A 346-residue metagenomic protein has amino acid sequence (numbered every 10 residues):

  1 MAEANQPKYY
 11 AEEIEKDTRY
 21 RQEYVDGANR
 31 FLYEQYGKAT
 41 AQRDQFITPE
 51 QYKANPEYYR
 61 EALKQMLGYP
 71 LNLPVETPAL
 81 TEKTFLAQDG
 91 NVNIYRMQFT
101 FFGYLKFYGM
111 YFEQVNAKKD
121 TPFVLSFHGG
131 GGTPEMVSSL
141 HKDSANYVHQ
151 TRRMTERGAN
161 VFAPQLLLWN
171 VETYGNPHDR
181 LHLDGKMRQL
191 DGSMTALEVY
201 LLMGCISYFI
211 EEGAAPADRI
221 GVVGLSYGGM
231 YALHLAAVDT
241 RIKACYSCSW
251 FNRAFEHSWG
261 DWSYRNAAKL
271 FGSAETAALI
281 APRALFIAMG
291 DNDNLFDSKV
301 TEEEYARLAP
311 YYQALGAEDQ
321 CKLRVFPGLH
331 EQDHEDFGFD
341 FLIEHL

Functional and structural regions predicted by a protein language model:
M1-N93: N-terminal targeting or regulatory segments adjacent to alpha/beta-hydrolase or S9 domains
N29-L32, D291-D293, G328-L329: Acidic beta-to-alpha connecting loop that harbors the catalytic carboxylate
T84-K142: Glycine-rich active-site/cofactor-binding loop and its immediate structural neighborhood
K119, L125-S207, E211, H257-D261: Cap/lid segment of the alpha/beta-hydrolase catalytic domain
G132-P134, W169-E172, G229-Y231, N252-S258 (+3 more regions): Flexible loop/turn segments at secondary-structure boundaries
M203-K269, S273: Primarily recognizes the serine-hydrolase "nucleophile elbow" in alpha/beta-hydrolase and SGNH/GDSL folds
E256-Q313: The feature captures the conserved acid-bearing segment of alpha/beta-hydrolase catalytic domains
A306, Y312-L346: C-terminal catalytic histidine-bearing segment of alpha/beta-hydrolase fold enzymes
